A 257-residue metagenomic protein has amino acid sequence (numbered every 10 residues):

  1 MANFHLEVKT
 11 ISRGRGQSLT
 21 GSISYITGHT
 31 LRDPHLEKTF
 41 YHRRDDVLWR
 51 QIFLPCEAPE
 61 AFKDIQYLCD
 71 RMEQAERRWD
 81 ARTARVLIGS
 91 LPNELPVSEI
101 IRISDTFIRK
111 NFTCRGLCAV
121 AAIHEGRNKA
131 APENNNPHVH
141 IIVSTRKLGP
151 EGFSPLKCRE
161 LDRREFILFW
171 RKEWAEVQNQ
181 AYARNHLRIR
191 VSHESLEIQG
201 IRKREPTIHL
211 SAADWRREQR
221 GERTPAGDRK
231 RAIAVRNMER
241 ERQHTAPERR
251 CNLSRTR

Functional and structural regions predicted by a protein language model:
M1-R257: N-terminal nicking endonuclease/strand-transfer module with a His-rich metal-binding environment and a catalytic Tyr
